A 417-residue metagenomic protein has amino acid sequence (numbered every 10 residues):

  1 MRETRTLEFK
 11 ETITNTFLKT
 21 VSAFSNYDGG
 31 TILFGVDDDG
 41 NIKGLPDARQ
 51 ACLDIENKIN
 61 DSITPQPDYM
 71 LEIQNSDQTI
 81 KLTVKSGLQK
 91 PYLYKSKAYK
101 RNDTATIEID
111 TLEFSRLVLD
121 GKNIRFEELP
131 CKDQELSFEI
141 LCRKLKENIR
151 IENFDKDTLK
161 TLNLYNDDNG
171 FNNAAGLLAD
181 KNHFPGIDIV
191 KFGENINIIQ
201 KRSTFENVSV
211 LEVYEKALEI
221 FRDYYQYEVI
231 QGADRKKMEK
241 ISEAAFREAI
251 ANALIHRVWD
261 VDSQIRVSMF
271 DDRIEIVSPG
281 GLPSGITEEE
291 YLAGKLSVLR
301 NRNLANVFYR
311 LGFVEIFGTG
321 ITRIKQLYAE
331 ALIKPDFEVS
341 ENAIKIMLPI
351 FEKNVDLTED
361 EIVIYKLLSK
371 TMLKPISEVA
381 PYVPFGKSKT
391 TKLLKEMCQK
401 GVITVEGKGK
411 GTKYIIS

Functional and structural regions predicted by a protein language model:
M1-I32, V36-T83, L88-K90, K95-A98: Polybasic/polar functional segments that serve as interface/processing modules
Q66-D133, D260-Q264, E315-G318, E330-V339 (+1 more regions): Intrinsically disordered, low-complexity regulatory tails
D103-S263, M269-G285, E289-V298, G320 (+1 more regions): Active-site helix-to-loop segments that bind/position phosphate- or nucleotide-bearing substrates and donors across
E288-L332: ATP phosphate-binding glycine-rich loop and adjacent ATP-lid/helix-beta elements within ATP-binding kinase/ATPase
F351, L357-D360, V405-S417: Short, cationic-aromatic polyanion-contact patches
D356-F385: Short amphipathic alpha-helical interface segments
P384-E396: Short amphipathic alpha-helical interaction segments
K395-Q399, G407-K408: Residue-level detection of the helix-turn-helix DNA-binding "recognition helix"
